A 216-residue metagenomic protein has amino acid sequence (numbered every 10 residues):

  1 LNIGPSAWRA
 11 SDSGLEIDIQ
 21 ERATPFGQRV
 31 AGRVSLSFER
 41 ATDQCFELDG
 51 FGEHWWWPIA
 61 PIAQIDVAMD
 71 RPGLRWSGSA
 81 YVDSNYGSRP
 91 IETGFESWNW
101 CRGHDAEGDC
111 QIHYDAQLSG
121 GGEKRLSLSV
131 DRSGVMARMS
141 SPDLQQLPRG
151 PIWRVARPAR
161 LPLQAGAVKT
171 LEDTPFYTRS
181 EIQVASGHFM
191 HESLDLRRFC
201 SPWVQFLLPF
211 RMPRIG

Functional and structural regions predicted by a protein language model:
L1-G216: Structured soluble/peripheral alpha/beta segments that form catalytic or ligand/cofactor-binding pockets
